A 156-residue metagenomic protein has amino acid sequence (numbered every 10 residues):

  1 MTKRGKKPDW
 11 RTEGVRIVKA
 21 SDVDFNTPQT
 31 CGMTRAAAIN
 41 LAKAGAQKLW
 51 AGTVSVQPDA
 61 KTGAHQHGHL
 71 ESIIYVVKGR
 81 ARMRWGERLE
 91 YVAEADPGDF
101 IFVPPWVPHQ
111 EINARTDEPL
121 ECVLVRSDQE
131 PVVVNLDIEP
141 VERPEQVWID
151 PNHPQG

Functional and structural regions predicted by a protein language model:
M1-K48, G63, V133-G156: A short, N-terminal "cap"/entry segment at the start of jelly-roll beta-barrel domains of the cupin/DSBH fold
R35, G52-G68, P105: Conserved short histidine dyad/triad with adjacent acidic residue
K43-A44, H69, R88, T116-D117: Short strand-connecting beta-turns/loops that link adjacent beta-strands
K43-Q47, Q57-K61, K78-R82, P131: Short, charged/polar surface micro-motifs in flexible loops or helix N-caps
Q47-L49, H67, A95, A114-T116: Short glycine/proline-enriched turns and hinge-like loops at secondary-structure junctions
T53-V54, I73, F102, D117-V134: A short hydrophobic beta-strand segment most commonly corresponding to one strand of the jelly-roll/cupin
Q57-D59, W85, A95-R115, V125-S127: Conserved metal-binding segment of the jelly-roll/cupin
K61, L70-P97: A short beta-strand-loop-beta hairpin characteristic of the jelly-roll/cupin
